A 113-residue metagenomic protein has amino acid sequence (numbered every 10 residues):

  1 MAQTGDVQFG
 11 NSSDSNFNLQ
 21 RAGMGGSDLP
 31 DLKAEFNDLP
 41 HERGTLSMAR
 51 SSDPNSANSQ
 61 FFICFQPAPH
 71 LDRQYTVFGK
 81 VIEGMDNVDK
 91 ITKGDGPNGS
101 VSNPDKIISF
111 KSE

Functional and structural regions predicted by a protein language model:
M1-E113: Cyclophilin-like peptidyl-prolyl cis-trans isomerases
